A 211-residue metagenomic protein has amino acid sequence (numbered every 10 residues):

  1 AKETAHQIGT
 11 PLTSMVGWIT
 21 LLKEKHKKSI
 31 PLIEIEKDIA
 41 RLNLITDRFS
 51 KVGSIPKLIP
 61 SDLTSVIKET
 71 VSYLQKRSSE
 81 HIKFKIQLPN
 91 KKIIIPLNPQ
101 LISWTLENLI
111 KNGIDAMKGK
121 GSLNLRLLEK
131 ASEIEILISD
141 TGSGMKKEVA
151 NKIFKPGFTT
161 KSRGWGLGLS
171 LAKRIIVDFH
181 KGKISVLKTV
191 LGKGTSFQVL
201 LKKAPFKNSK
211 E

Functional and structural regions predicted by a protein language model:
I30-H81: Conserved DHp (HisKA) dimerization/phosphotransfer helix of two-component histidine kinases, i.e., the long coiled-coil
S54-K57, I94-L97, T160: Conserved micro-motifs of the catalytic ATP-binding
K83-I93, L128-A131: Conserved catalytic submotifs in the C-terminal HATPase_c
K120-S132: Short beta-strand/loop element within the Bergerat-fold HATPase_c
D140: Acidic ATP/Mg2+-coordinating residue in the GHKL
M145-G157: Short conserved segment of the HATPase_c
I176-V177: Detector for a conserved hydrophobic position within an alpha-helical segment of the HATPase_c
H180-K188: Glycine-rich ATP-binding loops of the HATPase_c
